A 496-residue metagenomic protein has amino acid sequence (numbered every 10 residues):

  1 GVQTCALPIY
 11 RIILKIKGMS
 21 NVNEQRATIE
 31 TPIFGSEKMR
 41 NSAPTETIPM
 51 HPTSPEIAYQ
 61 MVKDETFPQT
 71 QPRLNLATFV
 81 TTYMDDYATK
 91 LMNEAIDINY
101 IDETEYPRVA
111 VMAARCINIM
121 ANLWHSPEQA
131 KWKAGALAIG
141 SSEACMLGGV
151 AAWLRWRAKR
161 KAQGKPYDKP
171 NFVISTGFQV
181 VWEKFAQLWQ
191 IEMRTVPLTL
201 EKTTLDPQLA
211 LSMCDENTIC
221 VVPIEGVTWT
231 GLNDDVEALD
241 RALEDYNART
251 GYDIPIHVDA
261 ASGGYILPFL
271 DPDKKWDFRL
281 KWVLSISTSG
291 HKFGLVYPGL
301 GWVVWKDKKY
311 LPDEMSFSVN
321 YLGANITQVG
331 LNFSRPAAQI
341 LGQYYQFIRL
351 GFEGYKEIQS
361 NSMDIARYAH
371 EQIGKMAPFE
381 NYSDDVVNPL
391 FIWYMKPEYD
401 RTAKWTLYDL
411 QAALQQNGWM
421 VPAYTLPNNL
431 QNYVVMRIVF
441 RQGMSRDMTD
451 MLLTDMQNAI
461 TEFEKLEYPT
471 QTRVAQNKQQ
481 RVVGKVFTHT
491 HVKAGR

Functional and structural regions predicted by a protein language model:
G1-L7: Short, small-residue-biased leader/transition segments that mark boundaries at the very start of proteins
I16-K133, G418-V421, M436, M456 (+1 more regions): N-terminal entrance/gating region of PLP-dependent enzymes' catalytic architecture
Q25-E30, A136-F317, L322-N325: Conserved PLP-enzyme active-site core in the AAT-like
Y59-Q60, L198, Y310, M315-F333 (+1 more regions): Conserved C-terminal alpha-helix-loop-beta "cap" of PLP-dependent enzymes that closes/shapes the active-site mouth
A77, Y100-E105, K131-G140, T288-H291 (+1 more regions): A short glycine/serine-rich beta->alpha loop
I96-T104, Q129-A136, Y167-K169, M193-P197 (+5 more regions): Glycine- and acidic
D259, I286, Q343, S362 (+1 more regions): Hydrophobic, well-ordered secondary-structure elements that form the walls of internal hydrophobic environments
V296, V329-Y345: PLP-dependent aminotransferase class I/II
